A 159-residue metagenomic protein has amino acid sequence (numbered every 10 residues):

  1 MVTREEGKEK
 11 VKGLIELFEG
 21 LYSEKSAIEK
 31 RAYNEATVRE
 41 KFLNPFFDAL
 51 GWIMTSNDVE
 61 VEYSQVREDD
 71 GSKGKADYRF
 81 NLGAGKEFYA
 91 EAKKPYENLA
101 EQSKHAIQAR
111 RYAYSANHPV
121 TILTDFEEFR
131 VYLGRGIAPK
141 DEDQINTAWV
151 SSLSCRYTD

Functional and structural regions predicted by a protein language model:
M1-V120, E128-T158: A short, conserved, highly charged catalytic patch centered on acidic carboxylates
D125: Short, small/polar-rich loop/turn modules that mediate ligand/substrate recognition or access, typified
